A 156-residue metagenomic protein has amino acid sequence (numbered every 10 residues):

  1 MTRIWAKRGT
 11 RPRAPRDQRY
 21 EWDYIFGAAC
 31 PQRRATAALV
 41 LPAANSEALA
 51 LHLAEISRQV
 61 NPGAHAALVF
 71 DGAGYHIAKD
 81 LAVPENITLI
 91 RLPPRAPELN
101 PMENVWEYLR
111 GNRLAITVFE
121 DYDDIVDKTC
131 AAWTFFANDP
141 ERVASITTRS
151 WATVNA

Functional and structural regions predicted by a protein language model:
M1, A78-L81, M102: Short, well-ordered secondary-structure micro-motifs
M1-A54, T148-A156: Extended, low-complexity cationic-aromatic segments
A6, T10-Q18, E85-N104, V118: RNase H-like polynucleotidyl transferase catalytic core
W22, F70-G72, I90-L114, I125: RNase H-like two-metal-ion nuclease catalytic core shared by retroviral integrases and related mobile-element nucleases
C30-R33, A73-H76, R95-P97: Short, solvent-exposed loop/turn segments at secondary-structure junctions
L39, A78, Y108: Residues that scaffold the ATP/ADP-binding catalytic core of kinase and kinase-like folds
A48-L92: RNase H-like DDE/DDD metal-dependent nuclease/strand-transfer catalytic core used by mobile genetic elements
M102-A156: C-terminal anion-handling pockets and recognition modules
